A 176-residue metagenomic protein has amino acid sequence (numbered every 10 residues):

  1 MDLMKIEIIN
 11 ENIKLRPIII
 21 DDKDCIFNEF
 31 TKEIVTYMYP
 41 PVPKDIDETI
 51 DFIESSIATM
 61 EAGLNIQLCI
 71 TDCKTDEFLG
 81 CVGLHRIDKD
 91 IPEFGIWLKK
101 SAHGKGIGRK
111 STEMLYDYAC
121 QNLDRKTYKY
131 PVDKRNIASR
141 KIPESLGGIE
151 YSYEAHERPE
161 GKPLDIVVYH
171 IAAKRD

Functional and structural regions predicted by a protein language model:
M1-T36, Q67, T71-D176: Acyl-donor (CoA/ACP) binding surface of acyl/acetyltransferases
I34-S55, I66-L68: Conserved GNAT-fold acetyl-CoA-binding loop/helix
S55-I57, H103: Repeat-unit-sized solenoid/scaffold elements
A58-G63: Short loop/turn motifs at secondary-structure junctions and domain boundaries
